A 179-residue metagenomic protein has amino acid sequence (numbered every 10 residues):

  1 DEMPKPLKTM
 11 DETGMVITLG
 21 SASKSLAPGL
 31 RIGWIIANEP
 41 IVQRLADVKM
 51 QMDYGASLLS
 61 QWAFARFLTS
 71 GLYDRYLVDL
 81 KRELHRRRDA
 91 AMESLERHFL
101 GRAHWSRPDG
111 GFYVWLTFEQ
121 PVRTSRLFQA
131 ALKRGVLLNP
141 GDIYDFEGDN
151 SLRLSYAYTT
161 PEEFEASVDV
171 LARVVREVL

Functional and structural regions predicted by a protein language model:
D1-L179: PLP-dependent class I/II
